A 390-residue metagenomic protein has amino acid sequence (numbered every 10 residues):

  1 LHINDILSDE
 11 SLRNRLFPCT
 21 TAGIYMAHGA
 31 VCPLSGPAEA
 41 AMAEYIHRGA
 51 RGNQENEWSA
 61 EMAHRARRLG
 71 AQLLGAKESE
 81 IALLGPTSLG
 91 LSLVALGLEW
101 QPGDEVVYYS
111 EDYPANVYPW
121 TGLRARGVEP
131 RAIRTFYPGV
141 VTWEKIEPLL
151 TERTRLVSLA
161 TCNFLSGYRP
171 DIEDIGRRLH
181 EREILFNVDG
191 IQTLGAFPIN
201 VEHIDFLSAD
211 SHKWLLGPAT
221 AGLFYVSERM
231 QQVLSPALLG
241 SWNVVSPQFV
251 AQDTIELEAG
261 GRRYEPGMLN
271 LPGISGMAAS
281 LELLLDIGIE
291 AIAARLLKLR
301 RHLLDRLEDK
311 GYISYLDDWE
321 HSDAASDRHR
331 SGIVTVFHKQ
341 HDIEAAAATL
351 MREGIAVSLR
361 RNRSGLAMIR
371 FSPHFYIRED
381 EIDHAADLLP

Functional and structural regions predicted by a protein language model:
L1-P390: Pyridoxal 5′-phosphate
